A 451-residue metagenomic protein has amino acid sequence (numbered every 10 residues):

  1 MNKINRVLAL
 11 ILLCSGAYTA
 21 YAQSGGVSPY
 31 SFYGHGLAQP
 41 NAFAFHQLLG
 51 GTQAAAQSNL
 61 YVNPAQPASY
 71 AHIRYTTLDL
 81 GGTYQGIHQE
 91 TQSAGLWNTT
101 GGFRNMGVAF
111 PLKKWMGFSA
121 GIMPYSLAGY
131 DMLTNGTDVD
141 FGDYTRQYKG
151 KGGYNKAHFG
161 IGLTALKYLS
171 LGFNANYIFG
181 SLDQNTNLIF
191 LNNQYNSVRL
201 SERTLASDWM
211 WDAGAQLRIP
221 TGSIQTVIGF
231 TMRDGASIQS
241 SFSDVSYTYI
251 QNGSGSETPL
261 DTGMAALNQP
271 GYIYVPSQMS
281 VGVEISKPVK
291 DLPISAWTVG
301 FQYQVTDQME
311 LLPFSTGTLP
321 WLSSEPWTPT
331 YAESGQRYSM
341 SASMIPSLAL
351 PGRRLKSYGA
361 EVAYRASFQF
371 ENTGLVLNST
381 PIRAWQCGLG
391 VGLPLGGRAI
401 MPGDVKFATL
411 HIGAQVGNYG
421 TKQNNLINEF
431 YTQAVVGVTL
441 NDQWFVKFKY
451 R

Functional and structural regions predicted by a protein language model:
M1-V27: Bacterial Sec-dependent N-terminal signal peptides
V7, A17, G95, S343-I345: Serine/proline-rich low-complexity intrinsically disordered segments, especially terminal tails, linkers
L8-I11, H72, F173, R218: A ubiquitous, low-specificity "background" feature that marks scattered single residues across proteins without
L10-S15, G51, A165, E202: Generic detector of low-complexity/intrinsically disordered segments and short hydrophobic N-terminal stretches
A20-P124: N-terminal, post-signal peptide beta-strand-biased segments of exported outer-membrane/organellar beta-barrel and other
Q23-L48, P111-R451: Outer-membrane beta-barrel porins/channels
